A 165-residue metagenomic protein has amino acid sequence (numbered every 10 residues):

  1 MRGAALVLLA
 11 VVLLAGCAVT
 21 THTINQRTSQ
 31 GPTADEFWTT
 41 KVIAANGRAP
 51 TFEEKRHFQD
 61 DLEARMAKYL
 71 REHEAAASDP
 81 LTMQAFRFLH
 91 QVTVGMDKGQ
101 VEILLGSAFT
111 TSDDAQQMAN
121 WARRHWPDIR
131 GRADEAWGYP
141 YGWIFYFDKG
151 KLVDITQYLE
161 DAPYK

Functional and structural regions predicted by a protein language model:
R2-L8: Sec-dependent signal peptide recognition, specifically the positively charged N-region followed immediately by
L14-G16: C-terminal motif of bacterial Sec signal peptides marking the signal peptidase cleavage site
A18-K165: Residues within mature, well-folded domains
